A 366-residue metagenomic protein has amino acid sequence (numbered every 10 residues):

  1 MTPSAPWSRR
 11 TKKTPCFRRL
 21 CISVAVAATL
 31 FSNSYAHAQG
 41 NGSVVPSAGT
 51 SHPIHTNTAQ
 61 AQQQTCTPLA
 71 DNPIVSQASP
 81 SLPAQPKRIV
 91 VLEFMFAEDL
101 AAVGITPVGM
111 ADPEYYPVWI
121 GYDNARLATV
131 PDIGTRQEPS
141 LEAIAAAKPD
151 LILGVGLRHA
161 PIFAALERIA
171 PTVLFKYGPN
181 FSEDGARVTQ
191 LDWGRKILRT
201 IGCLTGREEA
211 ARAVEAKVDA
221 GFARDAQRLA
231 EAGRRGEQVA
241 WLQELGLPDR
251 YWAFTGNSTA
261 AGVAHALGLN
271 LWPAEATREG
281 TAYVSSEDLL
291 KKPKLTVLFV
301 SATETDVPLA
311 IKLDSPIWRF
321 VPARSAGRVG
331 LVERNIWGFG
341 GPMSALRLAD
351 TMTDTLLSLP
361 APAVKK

Functional and structural regions predicted by a protein language model:
M1-C16: N-terminal secretory signal peptides that target proteins for export/translocation
C21-S32: Bacterial N-terminal signal peptides
N33-A38: Sec/Tat signal peptide C-region and signal peptidase I cleavage site
G40-Q85: N-terminal low-complexity, Pro/Thr/Ser-rich intrinsically disordered segments that act as propeptides or flexible
R88-A143: A short, structured surface patch at a secondary-structure boundary
G121-N180, D225-G330: Binding-cleft/active-site segments that stabilize strongly anionic ligands or cofactors
I162, I169-L245, F339-K366: Extracytoplasmic substrate-binding proteins
D192-K196, P293-K366: Structured C-terminal subdomain patch of bacterial secreted/periplasmic proteins
